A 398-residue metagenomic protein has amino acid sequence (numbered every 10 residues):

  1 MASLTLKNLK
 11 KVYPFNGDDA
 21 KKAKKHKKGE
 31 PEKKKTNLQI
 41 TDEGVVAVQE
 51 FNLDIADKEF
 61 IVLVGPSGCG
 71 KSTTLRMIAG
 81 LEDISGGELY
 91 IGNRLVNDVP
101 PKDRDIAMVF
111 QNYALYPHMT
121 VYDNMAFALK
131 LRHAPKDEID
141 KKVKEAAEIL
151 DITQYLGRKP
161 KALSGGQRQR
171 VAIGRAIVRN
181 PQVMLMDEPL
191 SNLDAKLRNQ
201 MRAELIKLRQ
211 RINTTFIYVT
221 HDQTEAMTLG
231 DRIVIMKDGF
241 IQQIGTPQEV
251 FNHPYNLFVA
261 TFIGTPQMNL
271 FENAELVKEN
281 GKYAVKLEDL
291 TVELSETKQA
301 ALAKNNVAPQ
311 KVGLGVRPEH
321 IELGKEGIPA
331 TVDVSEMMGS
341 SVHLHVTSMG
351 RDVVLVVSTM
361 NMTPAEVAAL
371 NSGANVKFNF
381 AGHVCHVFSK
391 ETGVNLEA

Functional and structural regions predicted by a protein language model:
F51-V62: Pre-Walker A (P-loop) beta-loop-beta motif of ABC nucleotide-binding domains
V64-P66: The feature captures the beta-strand-to-loop junction immediately N-terminal to the Walker
A79: Helix-to-loop junction immediately C-terminal to a conserved catalytic motif
S85-E88, E138, D238, C385: Conserved coupling/switch loops of ABC nucleotide-binding domains, chiefly the family-specific signature
G87-L95: Conserved ABC transporter NBD signature motif
P101-F262: ABC ATPase nucleotide-binding domains
K278-A398: Non-catalytic connector elements of ABC transporters
